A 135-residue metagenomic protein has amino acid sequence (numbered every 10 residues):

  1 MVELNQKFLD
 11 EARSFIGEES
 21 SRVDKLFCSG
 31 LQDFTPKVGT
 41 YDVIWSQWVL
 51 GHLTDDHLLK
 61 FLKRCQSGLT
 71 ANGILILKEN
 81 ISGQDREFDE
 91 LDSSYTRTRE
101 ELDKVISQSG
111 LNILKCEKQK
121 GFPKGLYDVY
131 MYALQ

Functional and structural regions predicted by a protein language model:
M1-G39, L53-R64, A71-Q135: Class I (Rossmann-like) S-adenosyl-L-methionine-dependent methyltransferase catalytic domain, capturing the SAM-binding
W45: A conserved beta-strand element that flanks and buttresses the S-adenosyl-L-methionine
W48-H52: Short catalytic micro-motifs in class I SAM-dependent methyltransferases
